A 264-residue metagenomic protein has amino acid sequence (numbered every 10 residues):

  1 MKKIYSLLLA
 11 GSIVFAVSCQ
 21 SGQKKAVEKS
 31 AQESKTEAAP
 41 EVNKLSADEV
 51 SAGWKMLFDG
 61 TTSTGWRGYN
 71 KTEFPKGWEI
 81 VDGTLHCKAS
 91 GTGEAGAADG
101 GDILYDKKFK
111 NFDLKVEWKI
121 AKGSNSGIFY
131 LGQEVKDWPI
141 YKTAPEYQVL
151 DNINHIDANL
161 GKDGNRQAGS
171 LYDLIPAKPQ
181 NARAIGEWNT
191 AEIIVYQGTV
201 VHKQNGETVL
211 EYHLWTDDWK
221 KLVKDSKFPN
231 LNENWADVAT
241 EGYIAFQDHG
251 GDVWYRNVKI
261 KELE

Functional and structural regions predicted by a protein language model:
K2-A10: Sec-dependent signal peptide recognition, specifically the positively charged N-region followed immediately by
L9-I13, Y147: Short N-terminal leader segment in a subset of presequences, especially plant chloroplast and some mitochondrial
A16-S18: C-terminal motif of bacterial Sec signal peptides marking the signal peptidase cleavage site
Q20-E264: Carbohydrate-interacting regions of secretory-pathway proteins
